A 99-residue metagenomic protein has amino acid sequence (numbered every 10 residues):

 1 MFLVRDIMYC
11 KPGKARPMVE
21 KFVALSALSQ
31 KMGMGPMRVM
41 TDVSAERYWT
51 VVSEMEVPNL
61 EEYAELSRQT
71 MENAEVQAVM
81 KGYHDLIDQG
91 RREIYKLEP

Functional and structural regions predicted by a protein language model:
M1-F2, P99: Absolute protein N-terminus
F2-Y9, R38-M71: Short, well-ordered beta-strand segments in beta-rich or mixed alpha/beta enzyme and ligand-binding folds
Y9-E20: Short, surface-exposed ligand-recognition loops at beta-strand->loop->(often short) alpha-helix junctions that present
P12-K14, K31-G33, P58-L60: Short acidic-aromatic low-complexity motifs
P17, E62-E65, A78: Short, solvent-exposed alpha-helical surface patches in well-structured domains
F22, S26: Short amphipathic alpha-helical/adjacent loop interface patches that line ligand and macromolecule-binding sites
L28-K31, L66: Amphipathic, soluble alpha-helical interaction motifs
Q30-V52, E75-P99: Glycine-rich beta-strand-turn "strand-cap" elements at beta-sheet edges
